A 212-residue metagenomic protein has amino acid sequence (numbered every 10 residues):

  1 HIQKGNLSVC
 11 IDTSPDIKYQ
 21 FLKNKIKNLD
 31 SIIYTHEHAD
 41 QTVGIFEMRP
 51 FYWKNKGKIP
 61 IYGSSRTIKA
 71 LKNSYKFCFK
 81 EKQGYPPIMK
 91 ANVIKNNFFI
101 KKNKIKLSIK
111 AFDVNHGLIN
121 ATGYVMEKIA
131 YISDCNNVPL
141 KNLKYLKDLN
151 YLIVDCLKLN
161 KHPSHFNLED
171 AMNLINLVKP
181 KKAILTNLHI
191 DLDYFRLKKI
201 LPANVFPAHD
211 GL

Functional and structural regions predicted by a protein language model:
H1-I132, K141, K198-L212: Binuclear metal-dependent hydrolase catalytic cores
P139-L212: Binuclear metal-ion centers of metallo-dependent hydrolases, dominated by the metallo-beta-lactamase
